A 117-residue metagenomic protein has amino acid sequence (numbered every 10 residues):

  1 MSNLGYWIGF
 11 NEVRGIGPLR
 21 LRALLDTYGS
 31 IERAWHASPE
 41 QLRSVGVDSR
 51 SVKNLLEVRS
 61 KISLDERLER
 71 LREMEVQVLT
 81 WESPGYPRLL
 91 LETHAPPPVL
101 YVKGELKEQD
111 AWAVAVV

Functional and structural regions predicted by a protein language model:
M1-V117: Short, positively charged patches
